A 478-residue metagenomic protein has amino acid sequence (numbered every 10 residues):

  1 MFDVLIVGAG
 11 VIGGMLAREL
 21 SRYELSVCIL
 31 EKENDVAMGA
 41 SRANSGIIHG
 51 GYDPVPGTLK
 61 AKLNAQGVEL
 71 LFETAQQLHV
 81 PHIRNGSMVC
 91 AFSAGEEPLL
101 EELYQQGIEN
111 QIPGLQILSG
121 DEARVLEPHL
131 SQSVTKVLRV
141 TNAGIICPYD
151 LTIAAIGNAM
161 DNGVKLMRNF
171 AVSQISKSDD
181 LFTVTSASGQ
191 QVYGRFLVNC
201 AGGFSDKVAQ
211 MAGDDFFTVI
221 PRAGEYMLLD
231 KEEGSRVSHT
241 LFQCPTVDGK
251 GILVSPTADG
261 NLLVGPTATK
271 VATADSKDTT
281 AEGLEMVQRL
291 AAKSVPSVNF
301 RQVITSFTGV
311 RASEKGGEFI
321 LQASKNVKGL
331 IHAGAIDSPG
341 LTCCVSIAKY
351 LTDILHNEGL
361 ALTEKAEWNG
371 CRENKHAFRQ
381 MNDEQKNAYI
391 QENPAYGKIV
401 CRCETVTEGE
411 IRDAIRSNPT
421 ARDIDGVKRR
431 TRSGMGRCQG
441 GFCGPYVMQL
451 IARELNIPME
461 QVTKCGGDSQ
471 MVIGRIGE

Functional and structural regions predicted by a protein language model:
F2-I29: N-terminal Rossmann-like FAD-binding beta1-loop-alpha1 element of flavoenzymes
M15, I175-D180, V184-G265, T269-T280 (+3 more regions): Flavin-dependent oxidoreductases
R22-A43: Glycine-rich FAD pyrophosphate-binding loop
G46-L126, G251-I252: Dinucleotide-binding Rossmann-like beta1-alpha1 core, especially the glycine-rich loop that anchors the ADP
K60-A65, C90-L99, L138-G157, K277-E282 (+2 more regions): Short beta-strand to alpha-helix junction loop
L138-F196: Helical element adjacent to the flavin cofactor pocket in flavoenzyme catalytic cores
A154, G249, A258-D259, D275-I399 (+2 more regions): C-terminal catalytic lobe of FAD-dependent flavoproteins
D275, T407-S417, G441-M459: Iron-sulfur (Fe-S) cluster-binding segments and ferredoxin-like electron-carrier domains, especially [2Fe-2S]
